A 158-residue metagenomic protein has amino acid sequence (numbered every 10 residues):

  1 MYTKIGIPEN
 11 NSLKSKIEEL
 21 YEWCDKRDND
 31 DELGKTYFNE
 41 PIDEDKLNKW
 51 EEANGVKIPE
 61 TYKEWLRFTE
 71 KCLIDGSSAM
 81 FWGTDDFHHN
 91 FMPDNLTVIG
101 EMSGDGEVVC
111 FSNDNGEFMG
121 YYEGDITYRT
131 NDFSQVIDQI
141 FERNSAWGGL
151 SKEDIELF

Functional and structural regions predicted by a protein language model:
M1-N115: A surface-exposed partner-binding patch
M119-G149: Compact, glycine/acidic-enriched structural inserts
S151-F158: Short acidic DE-rich linear segments
